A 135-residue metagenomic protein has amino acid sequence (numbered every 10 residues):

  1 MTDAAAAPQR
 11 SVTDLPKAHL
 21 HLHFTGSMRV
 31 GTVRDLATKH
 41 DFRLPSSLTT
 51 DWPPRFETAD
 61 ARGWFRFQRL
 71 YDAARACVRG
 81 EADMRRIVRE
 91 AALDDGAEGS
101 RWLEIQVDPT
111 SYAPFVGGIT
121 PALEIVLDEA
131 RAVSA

Functional and structural regions predicted by a protein language model:
T2-A135: Metal-cofactor-binding active-site regions of metalloenzymes
